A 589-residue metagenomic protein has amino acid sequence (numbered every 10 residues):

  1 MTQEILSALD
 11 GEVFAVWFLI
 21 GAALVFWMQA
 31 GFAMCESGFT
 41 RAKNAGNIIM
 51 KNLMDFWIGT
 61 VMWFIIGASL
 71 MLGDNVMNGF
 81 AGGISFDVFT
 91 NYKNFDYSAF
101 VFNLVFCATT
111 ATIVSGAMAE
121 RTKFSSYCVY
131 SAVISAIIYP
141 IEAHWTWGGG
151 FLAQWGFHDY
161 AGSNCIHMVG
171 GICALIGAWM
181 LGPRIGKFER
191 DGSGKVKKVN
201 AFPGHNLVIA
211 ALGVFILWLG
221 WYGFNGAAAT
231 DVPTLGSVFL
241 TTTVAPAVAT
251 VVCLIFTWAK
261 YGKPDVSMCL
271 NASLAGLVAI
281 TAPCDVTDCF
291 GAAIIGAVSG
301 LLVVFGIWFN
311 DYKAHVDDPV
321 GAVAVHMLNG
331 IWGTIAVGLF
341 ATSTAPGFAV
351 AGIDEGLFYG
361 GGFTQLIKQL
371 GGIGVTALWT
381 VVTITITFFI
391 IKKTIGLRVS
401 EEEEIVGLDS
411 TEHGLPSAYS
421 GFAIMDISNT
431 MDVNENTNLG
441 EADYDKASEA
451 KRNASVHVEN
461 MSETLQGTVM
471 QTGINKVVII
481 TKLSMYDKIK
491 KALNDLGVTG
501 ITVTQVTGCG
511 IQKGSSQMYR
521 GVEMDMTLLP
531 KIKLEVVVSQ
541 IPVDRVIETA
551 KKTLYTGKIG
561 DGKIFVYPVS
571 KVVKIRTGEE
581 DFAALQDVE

Functional and structural regions predicted by a protein language model:
T2-L465: Glycine- and aromatic-enriched membrane alpha-helices
T411-L415, T430-E589: Positively charged, small/polar-rich N-terminal and surface patches that mediate targeting and assembly and bind
